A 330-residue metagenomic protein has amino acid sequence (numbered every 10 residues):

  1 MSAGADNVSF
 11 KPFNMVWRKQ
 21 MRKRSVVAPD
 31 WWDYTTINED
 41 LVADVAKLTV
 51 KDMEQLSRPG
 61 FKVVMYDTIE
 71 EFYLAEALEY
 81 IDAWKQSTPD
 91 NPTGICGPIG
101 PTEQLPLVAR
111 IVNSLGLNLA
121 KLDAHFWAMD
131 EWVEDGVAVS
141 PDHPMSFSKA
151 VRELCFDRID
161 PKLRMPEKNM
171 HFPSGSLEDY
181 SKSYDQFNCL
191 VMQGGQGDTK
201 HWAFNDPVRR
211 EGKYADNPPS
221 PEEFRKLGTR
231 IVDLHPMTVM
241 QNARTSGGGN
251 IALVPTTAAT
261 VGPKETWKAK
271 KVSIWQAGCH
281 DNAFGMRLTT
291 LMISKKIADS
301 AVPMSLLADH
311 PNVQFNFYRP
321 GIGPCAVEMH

Functional and structural regions predicted by a protein language model:
G4-T36, Q55, G60, Y66-T68 (+2 more regions): ATP/nucleoside-binding phosphotransfer catalytic cores, i.e., glycine-rich phosphate-binding loops
V45-V64, N118-Q193, A252-L253, F317: Ligand-binding beta-strand-loop-alpha-helix segment within the catalytic cores of soluble metabolic enzymes
K62-S87, G175-E178: Helix-loop module immediately N-terminal to the HCX5R catalytic loop in PTP-like cysteine phosphatase domains
L78, P173-P218: ATP/pyrophosphate-binding catalytic subdomain of soluble kinases
Q86-L117: Glycine-rich N-terminal segment of FAD-binding domains in flavoprotein oxidoreductases, spanning the beta-loop-helix
I95-L105, G195-H201, C279-D281: Gly/Ser/Thr-rich loops at beta-strand to alpha-helix junctions that form or flank small-molecule/cofactor-binding
V108-A120, H143, P207-D216: A glycine- and small-aliphatic-rich helix-loop capping segment at beta-alpha/alpha-beta transitions that lines
A203-P255: Class I SAM-dependent methyltransferase SAM-binding "motif I" and its flanking Rossmann-like core
